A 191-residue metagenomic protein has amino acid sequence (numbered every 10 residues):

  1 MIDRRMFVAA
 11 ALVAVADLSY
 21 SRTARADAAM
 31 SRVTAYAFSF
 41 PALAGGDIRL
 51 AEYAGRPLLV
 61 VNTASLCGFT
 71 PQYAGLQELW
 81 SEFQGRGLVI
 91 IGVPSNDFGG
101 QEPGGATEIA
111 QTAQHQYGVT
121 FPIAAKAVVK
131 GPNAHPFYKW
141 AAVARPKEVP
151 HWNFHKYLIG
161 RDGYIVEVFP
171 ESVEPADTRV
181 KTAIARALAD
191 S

Functional and structural regions predicted by a protein language model:
M1-V13: N-terminal secretory signal peptides and thylakoid transit peptides that target proteins across membranes
R25-A51, P71: N-terminal "domain-start" segment that seeds a small globular fold
E52-G68, I90-V93: Short active-site neighborhood of thiol/selenol oxidoreductases, capturing the structured segment around
F69-A134: Structural microenvironment flanking redox-active thiols in thiol-disulfide oxidoreductases
K139, V143-S191: Thiol-/selenol-based redox modules, centered on thioredoxin-like and closely related oxidoreductase domains
